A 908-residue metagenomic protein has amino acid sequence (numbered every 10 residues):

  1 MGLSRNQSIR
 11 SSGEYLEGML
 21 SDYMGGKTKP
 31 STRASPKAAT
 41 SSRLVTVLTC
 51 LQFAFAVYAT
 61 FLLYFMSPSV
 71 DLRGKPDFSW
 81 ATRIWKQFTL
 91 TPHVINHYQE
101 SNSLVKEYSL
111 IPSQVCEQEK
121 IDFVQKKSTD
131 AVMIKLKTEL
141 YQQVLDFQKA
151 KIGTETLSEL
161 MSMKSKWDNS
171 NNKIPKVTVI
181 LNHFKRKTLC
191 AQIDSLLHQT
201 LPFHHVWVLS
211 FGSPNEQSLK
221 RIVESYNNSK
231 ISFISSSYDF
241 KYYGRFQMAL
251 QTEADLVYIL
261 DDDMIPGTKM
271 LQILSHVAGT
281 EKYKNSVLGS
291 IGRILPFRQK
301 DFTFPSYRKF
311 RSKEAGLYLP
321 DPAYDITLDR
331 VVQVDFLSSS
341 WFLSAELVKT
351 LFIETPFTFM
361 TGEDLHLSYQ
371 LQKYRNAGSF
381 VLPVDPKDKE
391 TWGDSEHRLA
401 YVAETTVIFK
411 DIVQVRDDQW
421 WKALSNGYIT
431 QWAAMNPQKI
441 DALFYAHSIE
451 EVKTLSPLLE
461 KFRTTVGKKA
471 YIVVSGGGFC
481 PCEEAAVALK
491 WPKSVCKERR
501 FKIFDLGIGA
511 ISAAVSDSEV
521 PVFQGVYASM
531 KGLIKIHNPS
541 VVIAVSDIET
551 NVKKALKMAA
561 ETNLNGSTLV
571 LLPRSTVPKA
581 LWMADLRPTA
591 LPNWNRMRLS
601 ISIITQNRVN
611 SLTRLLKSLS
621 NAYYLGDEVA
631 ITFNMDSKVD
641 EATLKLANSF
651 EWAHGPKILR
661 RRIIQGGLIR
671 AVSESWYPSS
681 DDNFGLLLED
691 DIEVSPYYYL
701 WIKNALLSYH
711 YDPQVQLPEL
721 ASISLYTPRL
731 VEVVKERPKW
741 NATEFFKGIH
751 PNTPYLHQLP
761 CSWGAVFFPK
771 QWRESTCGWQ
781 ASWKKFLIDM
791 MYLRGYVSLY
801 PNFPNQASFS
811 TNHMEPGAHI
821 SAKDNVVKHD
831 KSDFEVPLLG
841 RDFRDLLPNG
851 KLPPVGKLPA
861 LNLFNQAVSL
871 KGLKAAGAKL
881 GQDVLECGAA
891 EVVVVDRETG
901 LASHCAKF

Functional and structural regions predicted by a protein language model:
G2-N96, S448, G477: N-terminal signal-anchor transmembrane helix specifying type II single-pass membrane topology of secretory-pathway
T49-Q52, A56-S67, R83-W85, Y98 (+14 more regions): C-terminal catalytic/acceptor-binding lobe
P175-L181, L196, H204-L209, D364 (+3 more regions): Hydrophobic targeting segments
N182, F203-P214, I234-S235, I472-G476 (+2 more regions): Short beta-strand/loop segment that forms part of the nucleotide-sugar
D194-H204, K461-V466, K617-E628: Short, acidic, metal-binding catalytic loop of nucleotide-sugar glycosyltransferases
G212-D255, K497-A528, V577-W582, D636-F684: Active-site-proximal specificity loops/subdomain of glycosyltransferases
A249, I265-M360, S695, Y699-K785: Conserved catalytic core of nucleotide-sugar-dependent glycosyltransferases
A254-I265, D682-E693: Short beta-strand-to-loop acidic/aromatic patch adjacent to the donor-nucleotide binding site
